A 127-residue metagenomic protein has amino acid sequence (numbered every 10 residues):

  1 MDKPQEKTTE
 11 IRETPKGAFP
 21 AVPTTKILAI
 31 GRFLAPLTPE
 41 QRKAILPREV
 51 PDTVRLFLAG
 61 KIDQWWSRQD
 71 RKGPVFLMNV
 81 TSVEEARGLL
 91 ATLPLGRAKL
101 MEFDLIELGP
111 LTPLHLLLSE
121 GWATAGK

Functional and structural regions predicted by a protein language model:
M1-K127: Conserved, structured core segments of small domains
